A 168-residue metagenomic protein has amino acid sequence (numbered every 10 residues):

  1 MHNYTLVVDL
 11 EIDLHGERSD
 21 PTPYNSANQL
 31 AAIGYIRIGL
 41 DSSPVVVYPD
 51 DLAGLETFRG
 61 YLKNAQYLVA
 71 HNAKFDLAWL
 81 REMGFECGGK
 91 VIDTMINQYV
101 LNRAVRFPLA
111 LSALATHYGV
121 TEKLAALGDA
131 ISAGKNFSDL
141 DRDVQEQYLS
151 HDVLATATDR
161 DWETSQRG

Functional and structural regions predicted by a protein language model:
M1-L30: Entry/capping segment at the start of metal-dependent catalytic domains with acidic active-site entry clusters
N28-A31, Y35-G168: Active-site-proximal helix-loop-helix substrate-binding element of RNase H-like nuclease domains
